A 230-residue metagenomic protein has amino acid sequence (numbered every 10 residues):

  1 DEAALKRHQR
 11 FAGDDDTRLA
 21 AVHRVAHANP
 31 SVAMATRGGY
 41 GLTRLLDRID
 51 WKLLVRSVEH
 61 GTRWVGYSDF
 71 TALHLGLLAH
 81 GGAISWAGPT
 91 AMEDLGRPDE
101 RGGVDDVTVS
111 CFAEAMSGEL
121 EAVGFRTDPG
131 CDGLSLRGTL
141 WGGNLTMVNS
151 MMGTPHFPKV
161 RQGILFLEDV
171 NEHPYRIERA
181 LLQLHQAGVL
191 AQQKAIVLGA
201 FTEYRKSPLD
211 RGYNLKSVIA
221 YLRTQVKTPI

Functional and structural regions predicted by a protein language model:
D1-N29: ATP/NTP phosphate-donor binding region
V32-M34, V65, I164-F166, V197: Structural motif
V32-T43, D47-R48: N-terminal glycine-rich "phosphate-gripper" loop used for MgATP/nucleotide binding and carboxylate activation
R37-Y40, E172, F201-T202: Short glycine-rich anion-binding loops that position phosphate/pyrophosphate groups of nucleotides and phosphorylated
W51-G76, I84-A91, Q225, P229: Short, acidic/small-residue loops that bind anionic groups at enzyme active sites
G82-N149, G153: Conserved anion/nucleotide-ligand pocket segment
L140-L184: Oxyanion-binding "anion nests"
A180-I230: C-terminal active-site/capping subdomain that shapes the small-molecule cofactor and substrate pocket of enzyme
